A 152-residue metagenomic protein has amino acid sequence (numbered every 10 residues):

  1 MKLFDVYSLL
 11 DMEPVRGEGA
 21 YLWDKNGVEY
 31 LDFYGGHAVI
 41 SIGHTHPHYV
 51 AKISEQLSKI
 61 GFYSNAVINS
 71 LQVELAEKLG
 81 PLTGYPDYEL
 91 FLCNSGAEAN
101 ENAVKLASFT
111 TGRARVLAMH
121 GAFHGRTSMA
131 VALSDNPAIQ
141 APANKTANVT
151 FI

Functional and structural regions predicted by a protein language model:
M1-Y88: N-terminal glycine-rich, Lys/His-bearing helix-loop that initiates the first secondary-structure elements of many
E77-I152: PLP-dependent aspartate aminotransferase-fold enzymes
